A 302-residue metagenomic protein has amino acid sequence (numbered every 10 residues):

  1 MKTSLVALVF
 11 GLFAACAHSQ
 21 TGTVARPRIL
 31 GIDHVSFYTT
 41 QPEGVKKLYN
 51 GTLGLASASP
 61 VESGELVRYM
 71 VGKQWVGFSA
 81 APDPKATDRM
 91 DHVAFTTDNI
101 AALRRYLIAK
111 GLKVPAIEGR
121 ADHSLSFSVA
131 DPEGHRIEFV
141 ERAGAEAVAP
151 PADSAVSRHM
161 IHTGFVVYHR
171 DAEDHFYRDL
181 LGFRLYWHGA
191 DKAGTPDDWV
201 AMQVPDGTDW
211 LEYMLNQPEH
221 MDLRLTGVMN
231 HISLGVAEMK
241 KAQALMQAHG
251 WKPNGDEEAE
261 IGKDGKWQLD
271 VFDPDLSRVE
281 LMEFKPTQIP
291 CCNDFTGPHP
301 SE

Functional and structural regions predicted by a protein language model:
S4-A15: Bacterial N-terminal signal peptides
Q20-R28, I108-F165, W187-V204, Q243 (+1 more regions): Vicinal oxygen chelate
P27-V76, A109, H123-S128, G164-E212 (+2 more regions): Core segments of cupin and vicinal oxygen chelate
L30-T40, V67-M70, P82-L107, L125-A130 (+5 more regions): Vicinal oxygen chelate
Q74-G77, A86, G134-I137, G207-L211 (+1 more regions): Short, charged/polar, Gly/Pro-enriched secondary-structure boundary elements
G77, G119-R120, D209-Y213, H220 (+1 more regions): Intrinsic, low-complexity N-terminal interaction/targeting segments
S79-D83, F139-V140, L211-E219, L281-F284: Amphipathic N-proximal alpha-helical interface segments
